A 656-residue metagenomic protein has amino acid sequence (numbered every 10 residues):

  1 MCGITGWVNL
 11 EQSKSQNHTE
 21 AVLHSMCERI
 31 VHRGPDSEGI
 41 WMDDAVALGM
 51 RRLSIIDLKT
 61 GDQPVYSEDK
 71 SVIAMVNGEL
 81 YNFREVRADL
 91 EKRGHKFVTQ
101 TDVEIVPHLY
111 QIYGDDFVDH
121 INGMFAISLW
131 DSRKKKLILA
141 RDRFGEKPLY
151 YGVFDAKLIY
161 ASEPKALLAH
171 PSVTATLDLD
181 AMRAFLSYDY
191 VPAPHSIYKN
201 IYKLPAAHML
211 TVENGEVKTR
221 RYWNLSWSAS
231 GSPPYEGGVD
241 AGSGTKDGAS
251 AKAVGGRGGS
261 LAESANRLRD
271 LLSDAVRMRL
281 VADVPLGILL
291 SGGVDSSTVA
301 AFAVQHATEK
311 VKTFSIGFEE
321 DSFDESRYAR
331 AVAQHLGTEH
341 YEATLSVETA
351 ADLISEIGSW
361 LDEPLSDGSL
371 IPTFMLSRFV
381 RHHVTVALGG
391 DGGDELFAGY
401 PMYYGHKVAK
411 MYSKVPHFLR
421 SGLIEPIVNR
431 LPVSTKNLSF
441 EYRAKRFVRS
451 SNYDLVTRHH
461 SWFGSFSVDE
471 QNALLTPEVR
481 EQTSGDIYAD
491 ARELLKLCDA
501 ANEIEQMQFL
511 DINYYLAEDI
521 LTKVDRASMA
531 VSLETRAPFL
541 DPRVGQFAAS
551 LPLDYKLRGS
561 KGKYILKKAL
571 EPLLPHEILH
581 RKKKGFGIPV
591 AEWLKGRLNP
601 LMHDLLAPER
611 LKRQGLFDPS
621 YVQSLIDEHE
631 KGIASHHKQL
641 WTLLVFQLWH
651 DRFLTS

Functional and structural regions predicted by a protein language model:
M1-I4, L10, S25, A169 (+9 more regions): Adenosyl-5′-phosphate
M1-Y235, D240, S250-A253, G258-L361 (+8 more regions): Cysteine-centered catalytic environments shared across enzyme families
M75-V76, A181, R267, S366-I371 (+4 more regions): A conserved catalytic-core signature of glycosyltransferases
R143, M375-T435, Y515, I520 (+1 more regions): Active-site adenylate/phosphate-handling loop in enzymes that bind or generate adenylated species
P233, G242-S243, A249, V433 (+1 more regions): Short, low-complexity interaction segments enriched in Ser/Thr/Pro/Gly
E320, L345, P364-D367, K414 (+2 more regions): Alpha-helix capping and helix-loop boundary segments enriched in small/acidic/polar residues
S355-S359, R381, Y403-G405, W593-K595: Short low-complexity, flexible loop/linker segments enriched in glycine and/or proline with clustered acidic
